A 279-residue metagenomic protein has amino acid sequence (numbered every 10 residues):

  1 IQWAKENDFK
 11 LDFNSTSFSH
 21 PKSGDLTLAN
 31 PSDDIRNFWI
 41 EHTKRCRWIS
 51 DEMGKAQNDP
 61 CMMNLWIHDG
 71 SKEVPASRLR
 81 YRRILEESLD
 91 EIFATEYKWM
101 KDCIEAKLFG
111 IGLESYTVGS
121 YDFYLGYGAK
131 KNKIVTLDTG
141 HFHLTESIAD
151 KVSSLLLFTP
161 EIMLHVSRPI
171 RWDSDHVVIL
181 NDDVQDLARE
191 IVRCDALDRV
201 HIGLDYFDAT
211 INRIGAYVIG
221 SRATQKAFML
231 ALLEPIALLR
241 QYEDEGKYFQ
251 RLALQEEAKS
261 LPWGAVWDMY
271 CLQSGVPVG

Functional and structural regions predicted by a protein language model:
I1-L11, S15-T16, R193-L204, R213 (+3 more regions): Metal-cofactor-binding active-site regions of metalloenzymes
W3-S17, P21-V135, L238, L254-E256: Active-site acidic/histidine proton-transfer and metal-coordination neighborhood in alpha/beta enzyme cores
F9, T95-W99, K130-K131, L157-P160 (+2 more regions): Secondary-structure transition/capping motifs at alpha-helix termini and the adjoining loop/turn into the next element
E41-I49, A196-H201, L232-Q241: Extended, charge-rich low-complexity interaction segments
W66, K107, T145, G203-D208 (+1 more regions): A glycine-rich phosphate-binding loop feature that marks nucleotide/adenosyl-phosphate handling sites
E114-D122, H143-R222: Gly/Pro-rich active-site loop or hairpin
T210-G279: C-terminal extensions of enzymes
